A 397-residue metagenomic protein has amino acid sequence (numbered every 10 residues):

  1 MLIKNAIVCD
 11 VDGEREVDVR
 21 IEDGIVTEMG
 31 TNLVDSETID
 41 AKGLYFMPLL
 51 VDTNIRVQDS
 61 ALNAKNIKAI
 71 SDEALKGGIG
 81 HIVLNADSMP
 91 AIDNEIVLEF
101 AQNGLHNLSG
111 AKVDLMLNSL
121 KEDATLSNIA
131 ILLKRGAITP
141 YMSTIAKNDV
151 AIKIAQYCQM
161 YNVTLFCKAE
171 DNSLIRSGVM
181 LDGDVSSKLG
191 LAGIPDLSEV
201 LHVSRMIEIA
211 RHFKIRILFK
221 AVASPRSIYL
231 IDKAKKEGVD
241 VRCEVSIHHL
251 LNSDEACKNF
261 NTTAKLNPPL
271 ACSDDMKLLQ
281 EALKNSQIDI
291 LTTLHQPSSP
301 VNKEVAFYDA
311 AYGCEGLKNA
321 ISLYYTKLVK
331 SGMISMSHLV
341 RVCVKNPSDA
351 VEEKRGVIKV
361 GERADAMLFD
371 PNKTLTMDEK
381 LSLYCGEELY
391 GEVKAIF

Functional and structural regions predicted by a protein language model:
M1-L33: N-terminal metal-binding scaffold of metallo-dependent hydrolase/deaminase domains
A41-G104: Metal-associated gating/positioning segment near the N- to mid-region
M47, E95-V113, Y157-C167, N319-L323: Alpha-helix-loop-beta-strand connector modules within alpha/beta enzyme cores
T53-K65, D114-A124, A192-G193: Active-site mouth loops of central-metabolism enzymes
N54, A74, K168, I217 (+3 more regions): Conserved, mostly hydrophobic/aromatic
S127-L291: Histidine/acidic residue-rich metal-binding segments in metalloenzymes
K188-K214, I290, Q296-P371: His/Asp/Glu-enriched, well-ordered alpha-helical/loop segment that forms or immediately abuts the divalent-metal
A306-D309, E362-F397: C-terminal cap of metal-dependent C-N hydrolases
